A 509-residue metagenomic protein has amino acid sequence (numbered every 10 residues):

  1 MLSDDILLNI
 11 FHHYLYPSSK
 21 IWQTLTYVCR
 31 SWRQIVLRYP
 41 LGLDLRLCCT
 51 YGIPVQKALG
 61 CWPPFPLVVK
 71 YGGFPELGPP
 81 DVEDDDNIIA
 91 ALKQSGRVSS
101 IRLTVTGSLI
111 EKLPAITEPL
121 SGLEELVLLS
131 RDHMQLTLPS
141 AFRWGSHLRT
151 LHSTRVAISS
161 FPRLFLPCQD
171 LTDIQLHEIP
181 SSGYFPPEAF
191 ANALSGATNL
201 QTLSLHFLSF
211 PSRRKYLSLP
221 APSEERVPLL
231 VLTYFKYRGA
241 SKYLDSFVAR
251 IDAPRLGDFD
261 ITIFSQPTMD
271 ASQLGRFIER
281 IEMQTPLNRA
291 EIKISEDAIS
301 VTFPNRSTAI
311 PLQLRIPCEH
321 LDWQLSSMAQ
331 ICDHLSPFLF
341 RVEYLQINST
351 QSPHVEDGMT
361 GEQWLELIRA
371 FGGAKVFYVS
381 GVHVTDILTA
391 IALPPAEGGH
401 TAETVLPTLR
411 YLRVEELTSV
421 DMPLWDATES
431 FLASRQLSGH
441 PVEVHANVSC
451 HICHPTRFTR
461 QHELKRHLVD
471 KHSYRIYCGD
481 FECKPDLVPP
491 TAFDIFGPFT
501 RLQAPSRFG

Functional and structural regions predicted by a protein language model:
M1-G509: Leucine-rich repeat
